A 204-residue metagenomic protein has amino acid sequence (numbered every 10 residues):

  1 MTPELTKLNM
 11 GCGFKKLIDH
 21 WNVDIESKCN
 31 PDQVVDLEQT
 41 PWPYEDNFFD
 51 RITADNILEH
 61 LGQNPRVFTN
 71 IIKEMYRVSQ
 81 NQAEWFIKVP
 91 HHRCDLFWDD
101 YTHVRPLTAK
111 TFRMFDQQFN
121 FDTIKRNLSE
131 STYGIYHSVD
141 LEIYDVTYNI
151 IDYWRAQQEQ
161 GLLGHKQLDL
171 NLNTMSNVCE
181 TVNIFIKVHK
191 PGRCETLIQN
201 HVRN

Functional and structural regions predicted by a protein language model:
T2-L5, F112: A short, charged/proline- and glycine-enriched loop that marks the coil->beta-strand transition at the N-terminal
L5-H92: Conserved SAM-binding loop
G62-N70, E74-Y76, E84-N204: S-adenosyl-L-methionine-dependent methyltransferase catalytic module, highlighting the catalytic core
